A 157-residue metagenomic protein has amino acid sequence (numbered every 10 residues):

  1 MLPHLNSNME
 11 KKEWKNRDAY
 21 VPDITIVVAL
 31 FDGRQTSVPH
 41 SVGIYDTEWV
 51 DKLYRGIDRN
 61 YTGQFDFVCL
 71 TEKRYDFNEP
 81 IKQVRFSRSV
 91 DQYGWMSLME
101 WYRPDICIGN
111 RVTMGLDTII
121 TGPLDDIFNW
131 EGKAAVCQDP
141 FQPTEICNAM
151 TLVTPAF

Functional and structural regions predicted by a protein language model:
L2-D91, C107: N-terminal anchoring/stem segment of glycosyltransferases
P22, G63, L98, I146-A149: Residues that flank catalytic or metal-binding motifs in active/ligand-binding sites
Q92-W101: Glycine-rich, basic loop-to-helix element that forms the pyrophosphate-binding segment of sugar-nucleotide handling
R103-D105: Short amphipathic alpha-helix with an adjacent loop that forms part of the alpha/beta core around
R111: Short aromatic/hydrophobic "clamp" motif used to bind/position activated sugar donors
G115-I119: The conserved acidic donor/metal-binding loop of glycosyltransferases
I120-I146: Conserved donor-nucleotide/metal-binding helix-loop-beta segment in metal-dependent transferases, i.e., the alpha-helix
A149-A156: Short glycine- and hydrophobic/aromatic-rich loop-to-beta-strand nucleating segment in the catalytic cores
